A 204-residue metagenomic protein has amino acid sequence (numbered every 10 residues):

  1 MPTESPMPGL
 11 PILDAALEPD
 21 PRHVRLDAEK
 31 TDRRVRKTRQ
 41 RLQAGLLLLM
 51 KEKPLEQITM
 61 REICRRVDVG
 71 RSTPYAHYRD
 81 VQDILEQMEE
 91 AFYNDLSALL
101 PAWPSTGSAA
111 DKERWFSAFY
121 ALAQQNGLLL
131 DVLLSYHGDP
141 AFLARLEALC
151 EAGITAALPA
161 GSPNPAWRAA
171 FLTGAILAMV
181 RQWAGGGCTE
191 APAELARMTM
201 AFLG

Functional and structural regions predicted by a protein language model:
M1-R25, T155, Q182-G204: C-terminal peripheral helix-coil segments that are non-catalytic and often amphipathic
P2-K53, E62: Basic, helix-initiating cap at the start of DNA-binding domains
K37-L48, E52, R66, D83-W103 (+3 more regions): Alpha-helical structural segments
A44, Q87, A91, A148 (+4 more regions): Short, residue-level hotspots on alpha-helical faces of the histone-fold and other alpha-helical interaction modules
L49-D83: Helix-turn-helix
I58-T59, D131-L133, F142, P192: Short, hydrophobic secondary-structure boundary micro-motifs
A109-Q124, L128-D131, A166, A170 (+3 more regions): Amphipathic alpha-helical segments that line or abut small-molecule/effector binding pockets and mediate allosteric
A118, Y136-L177, A193, G204: Amphipathic alpha-helical packing segments from all-alpha helical-bundle domains
